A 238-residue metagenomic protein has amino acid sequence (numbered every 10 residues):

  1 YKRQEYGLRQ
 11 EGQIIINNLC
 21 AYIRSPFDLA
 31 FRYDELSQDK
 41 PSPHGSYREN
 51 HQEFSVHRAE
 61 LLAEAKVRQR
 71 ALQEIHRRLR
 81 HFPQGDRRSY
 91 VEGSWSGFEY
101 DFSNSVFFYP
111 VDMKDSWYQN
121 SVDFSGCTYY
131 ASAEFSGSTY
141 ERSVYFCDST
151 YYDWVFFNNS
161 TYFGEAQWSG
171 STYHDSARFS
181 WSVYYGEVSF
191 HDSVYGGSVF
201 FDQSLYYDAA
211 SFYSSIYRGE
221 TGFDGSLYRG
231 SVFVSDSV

Functional and structural regions predicted by a protein language model:
R3-V238: N-terminal leader/targeting and pre-domain segments
